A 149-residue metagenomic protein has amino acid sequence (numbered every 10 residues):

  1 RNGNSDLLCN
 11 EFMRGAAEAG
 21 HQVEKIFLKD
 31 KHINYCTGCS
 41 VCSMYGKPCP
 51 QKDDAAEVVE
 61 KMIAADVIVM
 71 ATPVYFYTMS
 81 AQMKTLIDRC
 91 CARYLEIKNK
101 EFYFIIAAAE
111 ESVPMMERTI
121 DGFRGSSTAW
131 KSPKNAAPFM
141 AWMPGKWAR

Functional and structural regions predicted by a protein language model:
R1-A71, Y75-R93, K134: N-terminal beta1-alpha1-beta2 submodule of the flavodoxin-like/Rossmannoid cofactor-binding fold
R1-N2, V74-Y77, A109-V113, M143-W147: Short histidine/acidic/glycine/proline-rich micro-motifs that form metal- and phosphate-coordinating active-site loops
D6-N10, M116-D121: Short, surface-exposed alpha-helical segments at coil->helix boundaries
M13, E18, D121, S127-R149: Glycine-rich phosphate/pyrophosphate-binding loop and the adjoining helix
L28, I106-A109, A141: Cofactor-binding loop segments of dinucleotide-utilizing enzymes, especially the Rossmann-like FAD- and NAD(P)+-binding
V67-A71, Y103-A108: Short glycine-rich or small-residue beta-strand-to-loop segments that form or flank ligand, phosphate, metal/Fe-S
R93-N99, W130: Short, conserved loop/helix-junction motifs that constitute active-site signature segments in enzyme catalytic cores
